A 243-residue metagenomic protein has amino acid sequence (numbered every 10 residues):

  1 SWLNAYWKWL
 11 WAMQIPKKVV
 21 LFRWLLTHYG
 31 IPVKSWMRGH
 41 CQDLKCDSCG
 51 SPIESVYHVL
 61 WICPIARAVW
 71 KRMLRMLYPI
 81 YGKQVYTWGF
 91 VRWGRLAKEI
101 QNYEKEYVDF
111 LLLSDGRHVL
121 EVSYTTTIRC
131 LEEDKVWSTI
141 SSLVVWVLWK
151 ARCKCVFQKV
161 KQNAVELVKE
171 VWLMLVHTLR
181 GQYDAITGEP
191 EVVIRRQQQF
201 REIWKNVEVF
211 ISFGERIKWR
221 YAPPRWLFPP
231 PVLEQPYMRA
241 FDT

Functional and structural regions predicted by a protein language model:
S1-T243: Family-specific functional microsites
